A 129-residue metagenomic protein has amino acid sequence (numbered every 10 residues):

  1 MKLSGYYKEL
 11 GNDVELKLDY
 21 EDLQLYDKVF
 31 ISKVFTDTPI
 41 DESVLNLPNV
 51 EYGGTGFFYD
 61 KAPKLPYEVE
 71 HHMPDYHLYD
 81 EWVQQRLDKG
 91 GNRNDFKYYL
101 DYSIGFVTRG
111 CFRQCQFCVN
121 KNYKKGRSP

Functional and structural regions predicted by a protein language model:
M1-Y52, G56-D60: A short, structured N-terminal alpha-helical element that caps or precedes a catalytic domain
K8-E9, P48-V50, V69-H71, K124-G126: Short, low-complexity, polar/charged sequence segments that are solvent-exposed and flexible
Q24, E70, Q84-Q85, Q114-Q116: Residue-identity detector for glutamine
T38-I40, F58-A62, R113-C115, K124-G126: Short catalytic/ligand-binding loop motif for oxyanion handling, primarily in non-cytosolic enzymes, centered on
S43-N46, L65-Y67, N122: Short, glycine/charged-enriched secondary-structure capping and boundary segments
L45-P48, W82, R86, R109-Q114: Nucleotide-sugar donor-binding catalytic core of glycosyltransferases
N49-R93: Ser/Thr/Gly-rich flexible loops in soluble cytosolic domains mediating phosphotransfer, phosphorylation
N94-P129: Radical SAM [4Fe-4S] cluster-binding motif and immediate context
